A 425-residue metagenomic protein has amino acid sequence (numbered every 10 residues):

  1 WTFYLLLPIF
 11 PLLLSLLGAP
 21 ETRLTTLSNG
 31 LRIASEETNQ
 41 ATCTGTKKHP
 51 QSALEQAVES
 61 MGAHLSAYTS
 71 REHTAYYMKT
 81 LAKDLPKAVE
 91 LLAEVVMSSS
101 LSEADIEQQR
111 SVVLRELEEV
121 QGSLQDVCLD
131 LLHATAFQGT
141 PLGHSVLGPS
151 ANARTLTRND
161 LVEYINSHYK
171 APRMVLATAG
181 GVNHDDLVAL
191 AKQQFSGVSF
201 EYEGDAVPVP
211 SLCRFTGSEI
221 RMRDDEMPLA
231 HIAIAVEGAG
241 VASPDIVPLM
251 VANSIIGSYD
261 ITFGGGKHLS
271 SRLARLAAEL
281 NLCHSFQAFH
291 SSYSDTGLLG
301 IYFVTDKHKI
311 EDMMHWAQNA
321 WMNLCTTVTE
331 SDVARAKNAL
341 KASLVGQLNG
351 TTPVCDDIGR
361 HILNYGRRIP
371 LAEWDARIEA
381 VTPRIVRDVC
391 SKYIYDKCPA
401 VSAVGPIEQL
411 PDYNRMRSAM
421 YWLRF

Functional and structural regions predicted by a protein language model:
W1, E21-T22, T26, E37 (+5 more regions): Charge-rich, well-structured scaffold segments of protease-associated domains
F3-Y4, F10: Aromatic (phenylalanine/tyrosine) cluster motif
I9-Q40: N- or domain-start disorder-to-order transition segments that initiate the globular core
T42-K47: Active-site SXXK
